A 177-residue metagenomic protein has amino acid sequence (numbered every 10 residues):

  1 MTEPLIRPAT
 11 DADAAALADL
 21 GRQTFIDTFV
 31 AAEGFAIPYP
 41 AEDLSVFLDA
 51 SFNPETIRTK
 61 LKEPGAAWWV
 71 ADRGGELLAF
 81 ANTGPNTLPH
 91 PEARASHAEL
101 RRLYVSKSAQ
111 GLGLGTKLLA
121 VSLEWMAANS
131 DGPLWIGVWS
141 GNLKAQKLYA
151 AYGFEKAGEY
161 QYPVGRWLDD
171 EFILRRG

Functional and structural regions predicted by a protein language model:
M1, D13-A16, L114-G115, K144: Terminal low-complexity, poorly structured segments
T2, R7-P8: Short, low-complexity N-terminal intrinsically disordered segments enriched in polar/charged residues
E3, R94-A98, G132-G177: C-terminal "cap" of GNAT-fold acetyltransferases
P8-A14, A18-S108, L119-N129, G158-Y162 (+1 more regions): Acetyl-CoA-dependent GNAT
L77, G111-G113, W135: Short glycine/serine/threonine-biased micro-segments
R102-A120, N129, S140-K147, A151-Y152: Conserved glycine-rich acetyl-CoA-binding loop
